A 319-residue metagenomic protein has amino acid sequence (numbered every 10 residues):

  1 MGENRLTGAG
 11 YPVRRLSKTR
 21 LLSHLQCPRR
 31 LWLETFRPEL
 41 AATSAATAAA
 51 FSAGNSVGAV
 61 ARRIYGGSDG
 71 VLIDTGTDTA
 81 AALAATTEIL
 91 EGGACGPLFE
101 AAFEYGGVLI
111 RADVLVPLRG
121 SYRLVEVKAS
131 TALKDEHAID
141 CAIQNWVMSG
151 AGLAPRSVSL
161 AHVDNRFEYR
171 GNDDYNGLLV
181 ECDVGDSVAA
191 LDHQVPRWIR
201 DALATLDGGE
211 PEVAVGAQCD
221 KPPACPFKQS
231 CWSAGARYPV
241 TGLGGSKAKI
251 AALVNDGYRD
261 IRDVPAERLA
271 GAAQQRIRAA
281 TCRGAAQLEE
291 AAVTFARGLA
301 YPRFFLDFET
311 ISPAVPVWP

Functional and structural regions predicted by a protein language model:
G2, A132-D135, G150-K228: Metal-dependent nuclease catalytic regions and adjoining charged, substrate-binding loops involved in nucleic-acid end
G2-G120, A248-A285: Metal-dependent nuclease catalytic cores that hydrolyze phosphodiester bonds in DNA/RNA, characterized by
C27, F99-A101, I110-L133, Q144-W146 (+1 more regions): Conserved catalytic cores of phosphodiester-cleaving nucleases, focusing on short active-site segments
L40, A132-L133, F167-E168, I261 (+1 more regions): Flexible loop/turn segments at secondary-structure boundaries
E104, S130, N165-R166, W232 (+1 more regions): Short, solvent-exposed loop/turn segments at secondary-structure junctions
E136-G150: Short, charged, amphipathic alpha-helix that recurs within catalytic cores of restriction-modification and other
P226-G245: Extended, structured, electrostatic nucleic-acid-contact surfaces
G284-P319: Flexible, glycine/threonine-enriched loop-and-boundary segments that flank and lead into catalytic domains of large
